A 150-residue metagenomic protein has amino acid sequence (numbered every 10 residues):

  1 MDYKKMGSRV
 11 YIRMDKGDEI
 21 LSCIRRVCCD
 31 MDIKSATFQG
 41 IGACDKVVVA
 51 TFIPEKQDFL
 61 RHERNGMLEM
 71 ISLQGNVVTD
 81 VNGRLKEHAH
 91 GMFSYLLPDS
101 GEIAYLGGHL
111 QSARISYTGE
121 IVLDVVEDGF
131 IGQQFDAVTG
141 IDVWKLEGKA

Functional and structural regions predicted by a protein language model:
M1-M31, S35, Q39, A43-G107 (+1 more regions): N-terminal intrinsically disordered, cationic/polar leader segments that include organellar targeting peptides
